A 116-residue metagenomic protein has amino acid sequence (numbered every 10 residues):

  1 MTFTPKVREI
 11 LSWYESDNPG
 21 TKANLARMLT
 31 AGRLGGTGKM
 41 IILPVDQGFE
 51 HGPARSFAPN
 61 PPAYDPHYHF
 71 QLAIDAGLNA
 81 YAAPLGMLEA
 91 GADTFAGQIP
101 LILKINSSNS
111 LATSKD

Functional and structural regions predicted by a protein language model:
M1-H51, G91-Q98: N-terminal amphipathic alpha-helix/helix-capping segment at the start of soluble metabolic enzymes
I42, F57, N79-A82: N-terminal substrate-binding region of glycoside hydrolase catalytic domains
E50-A54, S110-A112: Short acidic/His/Gly/Ser-rich catalytic and metal-binding motifs that mark active-site loops of diverse hydrolases
S56-P62: Surface-exposed strand-loop-strand hairpins of Gram-negative outer-membrane beta-barrel proteins
A63-D116: Active-site beta->alpha loop and helix N-cap motifs at the rims of alpha/beta catalytic domains
